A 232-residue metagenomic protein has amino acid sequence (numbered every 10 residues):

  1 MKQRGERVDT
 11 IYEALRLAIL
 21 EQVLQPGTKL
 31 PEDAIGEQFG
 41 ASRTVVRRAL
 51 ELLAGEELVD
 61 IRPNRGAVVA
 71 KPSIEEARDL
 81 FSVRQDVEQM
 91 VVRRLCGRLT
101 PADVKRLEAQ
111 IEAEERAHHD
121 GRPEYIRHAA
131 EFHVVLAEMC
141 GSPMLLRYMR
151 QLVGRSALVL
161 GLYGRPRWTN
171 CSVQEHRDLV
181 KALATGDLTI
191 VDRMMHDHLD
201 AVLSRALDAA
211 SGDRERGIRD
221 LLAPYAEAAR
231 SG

Functional and structural regions predicted by a protein language model:
M1-G97, L207-G232: Short linear motifs at protein or domain termini
Q3, R7, E76-D79, V83 (+4 more regions): Conserved acidic
L52, L80, D86, M139 (+2 more regions): Conserved catalytic core of Hanks-type protein kinase domains
A54-D60, L152-G154, W168-N170: Mobile beta-alpha loop/short-helix "lid" or hinge segments that flank ligand
S73, F81, H118, M149 (+3 more regions): Short, flexible helix/strand-to-coil boundary loops that buttress conserved ligand/catalytic motifs in alpha/beta
C96-G97, G141, G164-P166, S211: Short helix-capping/hinge motifs at transmembrane helix termini and TM-loop junctions
R98-G161, S172-T185, I190-A201: Conserved amphipathic alpha-helical segments that form helical-bundle/coiled-coil interaction surfaces
P166-G232: C-terminal regulatory/effector modules of DNA-binding transcriptional regulators
